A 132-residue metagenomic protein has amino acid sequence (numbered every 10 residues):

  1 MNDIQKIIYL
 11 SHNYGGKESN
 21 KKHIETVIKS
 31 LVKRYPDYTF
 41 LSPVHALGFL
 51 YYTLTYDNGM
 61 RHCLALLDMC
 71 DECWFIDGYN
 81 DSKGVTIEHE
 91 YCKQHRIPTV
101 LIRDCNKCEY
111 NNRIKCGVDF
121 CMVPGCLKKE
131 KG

Functional and structural regions predicted by a protein language model:
I4-I8: Extreme N-terminal starter segment of soluble prokaryotic enzymes
L10-N13: Active-site donor-nucleotide binding/catalytic segment of nucleotide-sugar enzymes
K17-N20, G117: Short N-terminal binding/cap micro-motifs at the start of the first secondary-structure element
K21-Y91, R103: Acidic/glycine-enriched connector segments
K93-K107: Gly/Pro- and small hydrophobic-enriched strand-loop and loop-to-helix capping segments that sit at the rims
N106-G132: Cysteine-centered metal-binding/redox modules
